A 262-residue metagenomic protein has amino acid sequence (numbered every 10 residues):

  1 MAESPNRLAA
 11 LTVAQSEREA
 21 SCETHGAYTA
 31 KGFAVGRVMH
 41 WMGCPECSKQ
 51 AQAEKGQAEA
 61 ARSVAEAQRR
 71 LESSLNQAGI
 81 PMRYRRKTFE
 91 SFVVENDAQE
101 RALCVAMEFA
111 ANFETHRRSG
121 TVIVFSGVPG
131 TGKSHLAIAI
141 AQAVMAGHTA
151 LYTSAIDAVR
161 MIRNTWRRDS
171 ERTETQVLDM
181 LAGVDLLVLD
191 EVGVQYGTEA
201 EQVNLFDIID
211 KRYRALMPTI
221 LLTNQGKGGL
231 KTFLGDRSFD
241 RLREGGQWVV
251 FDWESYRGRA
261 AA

Functional and structural regions predicted by a protein language model:
M1-E100, W248-V249, R259-A262: A short, basic N-terminal segment
E90-H116: N-terminal pre-Walker A segment at the start of P-loop NTPase domains
E100-A106, V144-G183: Short glycine-rich substrate-engagement loop in P-loop NTPases that contacts/grips substrate
A111-E114, I162-L187, Q202-K211, R237: Conserved alpha-helical scaffold flanking the Walker A/P-loop in AAA+ ATPase domains
R117-L136: Walker A/P-loop nucleotide-binding motif
G120-V124, T149-A150, L186, P218-I220: Residue-level preference for the first positions of well-ordered beta-strands
A146, A158-M161, T165, V192-A262: Replace "adjacent to P-loop NTPase cores in ATP/GTP-dependent enzymes" with "adjacent to NTP-binding cores
